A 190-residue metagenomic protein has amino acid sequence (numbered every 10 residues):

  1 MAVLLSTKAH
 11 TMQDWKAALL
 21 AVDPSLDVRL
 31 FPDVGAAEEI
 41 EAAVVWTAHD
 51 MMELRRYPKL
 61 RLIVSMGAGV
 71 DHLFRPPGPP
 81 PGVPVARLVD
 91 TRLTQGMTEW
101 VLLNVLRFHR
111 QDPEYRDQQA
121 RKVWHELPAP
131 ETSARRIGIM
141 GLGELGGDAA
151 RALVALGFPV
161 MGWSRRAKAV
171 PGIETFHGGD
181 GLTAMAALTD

Functional and structural regions predicted by a protein language model:
M1-A42: N-terminal glycine-/charge-rich "phosphate-binding" loop or analogous flexible N-terminal tail
A9-H10, F31-V34, T47-M51, G67-D71 (+1 more regions): Short, polar loop motifs at secondary-structure junctions
A18, W100, N104, D148-A152: Rossmann-fold NAD(P)-dependent oxidoreductase module
D23-P24, P58-K59, P79-P81, L156 (+1 more regions): Short, structured coil segments at secondary-structure junctions
V28-E39, M52-E53, G172-L188: Short acidic low-complexity segments
E41-R116: Phosphate/diphosphate ligand-binding glycine-rich loop within oxidoreductases
L127-D190: Rossmann-like dinucleotide/phosphate-binding beta-alpha-beta segment
